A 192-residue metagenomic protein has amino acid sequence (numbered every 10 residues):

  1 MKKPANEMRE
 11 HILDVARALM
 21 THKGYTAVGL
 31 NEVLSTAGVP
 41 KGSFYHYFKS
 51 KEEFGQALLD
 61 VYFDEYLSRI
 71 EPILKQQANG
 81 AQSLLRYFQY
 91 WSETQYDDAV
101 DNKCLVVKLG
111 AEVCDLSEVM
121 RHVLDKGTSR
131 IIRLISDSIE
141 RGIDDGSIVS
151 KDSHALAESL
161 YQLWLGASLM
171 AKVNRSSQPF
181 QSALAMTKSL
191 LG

Functional and structural regions predicted by a protein language model:
M1-K23, A27-T36, E53: Basic, helix-initiating cap at the start of DNA-binding domains
M20, G29-L30, K41, K51 (+3 more regions): Amphipathic alpha-helical segments enriched in hydrophobic/aromatic and basic residues that form the DNA-contacting
G38-F48: Short hydrophobic/aromatic patch on the recognition helix
A57, V61, E71-N102, H154-L160: Hydrophobic alpha-helical connector segments
Q82, E118-D144: Amphipathic alpha-helical packing segments from all-alpha helical-bundle domains
S83, D98-V119: Amphipathic alpha-helical segments used for helix-helix packing
T94-D97, R141, Y161-Q178, L190-G192: Amphipathic C-terminal alpha-helical segment
